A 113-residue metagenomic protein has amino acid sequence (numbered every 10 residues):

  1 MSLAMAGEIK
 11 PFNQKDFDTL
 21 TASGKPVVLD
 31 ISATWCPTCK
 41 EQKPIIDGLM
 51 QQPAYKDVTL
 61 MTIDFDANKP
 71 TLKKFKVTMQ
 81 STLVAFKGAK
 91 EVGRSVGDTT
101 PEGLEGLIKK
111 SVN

Functional and structural regions predicted by a protein language model:
S2-E8: Sec/Tat signal peptide C-region and signal peptidase I cleavage site
I9-K25: A short beta-strand-turn-helix
A22-T34: Short active-site neighborhood of thiol/selenol oxidoreductases, capturing the structured segment around
I31, M50, Y55-K69: Thiol-based oxidoreductase modules, predominantly thioredoxin-like and allied folds used for disulfide exchange
C36-C39, L83: The canonical Cys-X-X-Cys-His
K40-A54: Typically the conserved alpha-helix immediately C-terminal to a functionally engaged Cys/Sec in thioredoxin-like
F75-V84: Structural micro-motif
A85-N113: Non-catalytic, surface beta->alpha helical segment in thiol-disulfide oxidoreductase systems
